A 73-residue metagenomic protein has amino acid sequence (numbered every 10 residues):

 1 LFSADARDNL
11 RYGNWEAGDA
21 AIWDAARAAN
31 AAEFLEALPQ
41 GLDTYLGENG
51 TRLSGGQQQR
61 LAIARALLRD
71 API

Functional and structural regions predicted by a protein language model:
L1-F2: Catalytic "switch" loops of ABC-type ATPases
R7-E48: ABC ATPase nucleotide-binding domain helical subdomain, centered on the C-loop/LSGGQ "ABC signature"
R52: Catalytic-site/binding-pocket detector for metal-dependent nucleotidyl cyclases and the c-di-GMP signaling machinery
I63: Hydrophobic anchor residue at the start of the ABC signature
R69-D70: Conserved signature/switch motifs of ABC ATPase nucleotide-binding domains
I73: Short, Asp-centered acidic motifs that coordinate Mg2+ and/or phosphate in catalytic or ligand-binding sites
